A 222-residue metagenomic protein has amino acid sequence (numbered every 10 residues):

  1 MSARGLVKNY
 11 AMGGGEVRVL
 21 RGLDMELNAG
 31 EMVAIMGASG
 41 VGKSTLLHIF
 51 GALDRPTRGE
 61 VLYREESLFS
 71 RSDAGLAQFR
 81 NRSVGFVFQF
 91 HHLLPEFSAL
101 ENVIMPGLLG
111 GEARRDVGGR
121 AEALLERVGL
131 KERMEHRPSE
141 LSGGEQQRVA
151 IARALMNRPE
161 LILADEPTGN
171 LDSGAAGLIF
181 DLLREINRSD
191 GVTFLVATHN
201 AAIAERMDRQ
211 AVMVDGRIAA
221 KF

Functional and structural regions predicted by a protein language model:
M1-V214: ABC family nucleotide-binding domain
D215-K221: Conserved switch/coupling elements of ABC/ABC-like ATPase nucleotide-binding domains
